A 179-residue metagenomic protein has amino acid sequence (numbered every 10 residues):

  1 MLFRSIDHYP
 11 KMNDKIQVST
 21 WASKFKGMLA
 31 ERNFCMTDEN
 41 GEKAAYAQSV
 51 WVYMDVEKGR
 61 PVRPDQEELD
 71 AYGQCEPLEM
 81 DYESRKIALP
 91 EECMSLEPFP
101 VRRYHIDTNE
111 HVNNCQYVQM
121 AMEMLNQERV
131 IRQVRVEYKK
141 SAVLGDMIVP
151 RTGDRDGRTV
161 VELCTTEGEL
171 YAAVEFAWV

Functional and structural regions predicted by a protein language model:
M1-L2: Short, small-residue-biased leader/transition segments that mark boundaries at the very start of proteins
Y9-Q17, K24-L29, S141-I148, R155-R158: Beta-rich strand-turn-strand
Q17-R60: Hydrophobic alpha-helical segments and helix pairs
E31-R32, Y46, L96, I131-Q133: Hydrophobic residues on conserved beta-strands that form the core of alpha/beta folds
A45-N109, F176-V179: Segments adjacent to and within acyl-thioester-processing domains across lipid and secondary-metabolism enzymes
F99-W178: Acidic/His-leaning functional-site neighborhoods
